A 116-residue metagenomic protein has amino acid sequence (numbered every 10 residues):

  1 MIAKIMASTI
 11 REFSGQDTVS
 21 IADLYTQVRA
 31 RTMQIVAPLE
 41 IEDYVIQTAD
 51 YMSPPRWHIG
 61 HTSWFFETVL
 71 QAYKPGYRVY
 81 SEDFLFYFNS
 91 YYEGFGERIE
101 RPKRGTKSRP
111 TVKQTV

Functional and structural regions predicted by a protein language model:
M1-S20, Q71-V116: Short, helix-capping/interhelical loops that line the mouth of catalytic, cofactor-, or ligand-binding pockets
I2-Y44: N-terminal regions that are enriched for targeting/export leaders and immediately downstream pro/stem segments
E12-D23, Y44-W64, T106-T115: Alpha-helical scaffold segments that form or flank carboxylate-/histidine-based iron centers
Y25-V28, T32, P55-V69, F88-F95 (+1 more regions): Alpha-helical transition-metal enzyme core signature, strongest for iron centers
A30-P54, A72-V79: Helix-loop segments that flank and shape redox-cofactor active sites
